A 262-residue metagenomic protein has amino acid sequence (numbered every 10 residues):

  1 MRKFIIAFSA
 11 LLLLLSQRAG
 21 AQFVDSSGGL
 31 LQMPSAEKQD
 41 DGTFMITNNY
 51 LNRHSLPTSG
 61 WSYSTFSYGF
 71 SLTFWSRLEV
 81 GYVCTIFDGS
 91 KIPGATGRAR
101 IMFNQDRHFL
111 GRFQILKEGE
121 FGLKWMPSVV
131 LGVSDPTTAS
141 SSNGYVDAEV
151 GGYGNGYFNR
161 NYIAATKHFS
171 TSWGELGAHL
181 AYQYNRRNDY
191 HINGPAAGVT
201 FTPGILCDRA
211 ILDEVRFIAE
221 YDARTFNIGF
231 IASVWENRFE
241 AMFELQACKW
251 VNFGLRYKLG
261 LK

Functional and structural regions predicted by a protein language model:
M1-S27, K262: Cleavable N-terminal export/targeting peptides
G20-N161, T166-S170, I205-C207, V215 (+3 more regions): Transmembrane beta-barrel domains of Gram-negative outer membranes and organellar outer membranes
W75-R77, T225, C248-W250: A generic structural motif
T85, S134-P136, A181-N185, D222-R224 (+1 more regions): Active-site beta-loop-alpha junctions enriched in small/polar residues
H108-I115, A197-V199, A247-K262: Outer-membrane beta-barrel "beta-signal"
G156-D208: Histidine/lysine/aspartate-rich catalytic loop segments that bind and position anionic ligands
N193-E244, G254-R256: Outer membrane beta-barrel transmembrane domains
